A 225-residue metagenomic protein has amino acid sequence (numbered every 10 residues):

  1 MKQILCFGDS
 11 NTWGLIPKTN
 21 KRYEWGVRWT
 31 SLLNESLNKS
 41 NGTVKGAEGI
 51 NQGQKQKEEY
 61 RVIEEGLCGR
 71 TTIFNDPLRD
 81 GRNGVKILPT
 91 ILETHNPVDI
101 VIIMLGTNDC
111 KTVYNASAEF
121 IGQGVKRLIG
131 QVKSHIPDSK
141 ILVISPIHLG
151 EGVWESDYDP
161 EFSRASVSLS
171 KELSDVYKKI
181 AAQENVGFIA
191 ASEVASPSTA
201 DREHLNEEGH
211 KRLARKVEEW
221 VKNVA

Functional and structural regions predicted by a protein language model:
M1-G66, N75-P77, T90-H95, K211-R212: Serine-esterase "nucleophile elbow" of acetyl-processing enzymes
G14, R70-T72, E151, S198: Generic structural signal for helix capping and beta-alpha/helix-loop junctions
N41-G49, K57-E58, R82-A225: Alpha-helical cap/lid subdomain in secreted, periplasmic, or secretory-pathway luminal O-acyl-processing enzymes
E65, T72, E203: Flexible, active-site-adjacent loop/turn segments at secondary-structure boundaries
G66-G69, G106: Glycine-centered small-residue hotspots that permit tight backbone geometry or close packing
R70-F74, C110-T112: Short active-site-adjacent helix-start/loop capping segments
T72-R82: Structural motif
